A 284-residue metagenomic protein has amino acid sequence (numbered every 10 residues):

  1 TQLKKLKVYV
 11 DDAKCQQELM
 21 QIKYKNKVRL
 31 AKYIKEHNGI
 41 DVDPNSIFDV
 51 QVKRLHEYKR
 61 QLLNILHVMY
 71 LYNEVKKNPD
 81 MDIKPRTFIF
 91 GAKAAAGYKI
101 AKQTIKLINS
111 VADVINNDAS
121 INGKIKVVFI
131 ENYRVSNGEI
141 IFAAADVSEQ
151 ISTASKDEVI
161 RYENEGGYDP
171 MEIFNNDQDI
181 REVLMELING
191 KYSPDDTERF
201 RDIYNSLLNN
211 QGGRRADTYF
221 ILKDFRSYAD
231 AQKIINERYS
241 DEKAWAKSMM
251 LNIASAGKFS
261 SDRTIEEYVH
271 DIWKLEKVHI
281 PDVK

Functional and structural regions predicted by a protein language model:
T1-N64, L71-N78, K93-A94, I151-K284: C-terminal amphipathic helix plus adjacent low-complexity, charged tail appended to glycosyltransferase catalytic
R29, H67, L107, N137-I140 (+1 more regions): Well-ordered alpha-helical segments embedded in enzymatic catalytic cores
H67-V68, K99-Q103, G138-F142, K156: A short acidic (Asp/Glu
A92-N137: Nucleotide-activated donor-binding/catalytic signature segment of Leloir-type glycosyltransferases, i.e., the conserved
A143-Q150: Acidic donor-binding loop of glycosyltransferase active sites
